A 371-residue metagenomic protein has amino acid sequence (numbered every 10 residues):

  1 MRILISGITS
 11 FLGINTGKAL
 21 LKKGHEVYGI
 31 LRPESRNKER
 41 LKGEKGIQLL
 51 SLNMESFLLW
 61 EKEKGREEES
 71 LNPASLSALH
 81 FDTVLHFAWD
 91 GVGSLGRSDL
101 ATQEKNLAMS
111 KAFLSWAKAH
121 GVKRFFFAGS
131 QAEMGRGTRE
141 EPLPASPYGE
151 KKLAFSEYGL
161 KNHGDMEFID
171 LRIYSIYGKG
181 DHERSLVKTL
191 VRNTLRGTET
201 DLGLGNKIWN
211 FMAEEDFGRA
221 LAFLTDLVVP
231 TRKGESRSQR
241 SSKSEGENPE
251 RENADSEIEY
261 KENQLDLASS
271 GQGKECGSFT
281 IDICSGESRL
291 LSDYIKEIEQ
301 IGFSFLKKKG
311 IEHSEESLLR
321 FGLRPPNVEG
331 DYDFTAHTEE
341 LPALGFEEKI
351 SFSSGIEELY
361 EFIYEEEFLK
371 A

Functional and structural regions predicted by a protein language model:
I3-K23: N-terminal Rossmann NAD(P)H-binding glycine-rich loop of SDR-like oxidoreductase domains
S6, D82-F87, F127, D282: Rossmann-fold scaffold of SDR-type NAD(P)-dependent oxidoreductases
I30-S35: N-terminal Rossmann-fold cofactor-binding loop
L52-K105: NAD(P)H-binding glycine-rich loop region in Rossmannoid oxidoreductase-like domains and their noncatalytic homologs
H86, D90, K111-P147, I169: Conserved Rossmann-fold NAD(P)-dependent oxidoreductase catalytic core, especially the SDR/UDP-sugar
S94-A101, R136-E140, H182: Conserved catalytic-core motifs of eukaryotic protein kinase domains, centered on the activation segment
P147-G149, L153, E157-D226, I298: NAD(P)-dependent short-chain dehydrogenase/reductase
T198, L202-A371: C-terminal substrate-binding subdomain of Rossmann-fold SDR/epimerase-dehydratase oxidoreductases
